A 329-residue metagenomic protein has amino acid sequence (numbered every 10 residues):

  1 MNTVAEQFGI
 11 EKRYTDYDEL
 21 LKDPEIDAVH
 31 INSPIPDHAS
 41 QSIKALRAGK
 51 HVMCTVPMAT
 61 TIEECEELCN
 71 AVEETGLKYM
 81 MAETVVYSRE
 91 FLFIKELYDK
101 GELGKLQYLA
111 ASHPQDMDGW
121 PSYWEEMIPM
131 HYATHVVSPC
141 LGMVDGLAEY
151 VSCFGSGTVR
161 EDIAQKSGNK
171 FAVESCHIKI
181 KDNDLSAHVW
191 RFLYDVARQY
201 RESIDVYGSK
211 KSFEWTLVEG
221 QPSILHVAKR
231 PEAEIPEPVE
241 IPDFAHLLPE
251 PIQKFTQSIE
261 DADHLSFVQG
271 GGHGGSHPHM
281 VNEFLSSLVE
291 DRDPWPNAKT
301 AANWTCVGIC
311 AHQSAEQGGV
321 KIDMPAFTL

Functional and structural regions predicted by a protein language model:
T3-A71: Beta-loop-alpha module in the N-terminal Rossmann-like domain of NAD(P)-dependent dehydrogenases, especially those
E11, D27, K50, T75-K78 (+2 more regions): Short, well-ordered coil/turn segments that N-cap beta-strands
N32-S33, R191, G208: Short, well-ordered coil/turn residues at beta-beta hairpins and beta-strand->alpha-helix junctions within
G49, G76, G101, D291 (+1 more regions): Glycine-centered short loops/turns at secondary-structure junctions
T55, A59-S122, P129: A contiguous active-site-proximal alpha/beta segment in oxidoreductase catalytic domains
L77, G104, Q313-L329: C-terminal capping/lid region of NAD(P)-dependent oxidoreductase domains
T84, R160, K179-K181, D205 (+1 more regions): C-terminal glycine/acidic-rich active-site capping loop/insertion
D118-R201, D205, K299, N303: Rossmann-like dinucleotide-binding domain that binds NAD(P)(H)
